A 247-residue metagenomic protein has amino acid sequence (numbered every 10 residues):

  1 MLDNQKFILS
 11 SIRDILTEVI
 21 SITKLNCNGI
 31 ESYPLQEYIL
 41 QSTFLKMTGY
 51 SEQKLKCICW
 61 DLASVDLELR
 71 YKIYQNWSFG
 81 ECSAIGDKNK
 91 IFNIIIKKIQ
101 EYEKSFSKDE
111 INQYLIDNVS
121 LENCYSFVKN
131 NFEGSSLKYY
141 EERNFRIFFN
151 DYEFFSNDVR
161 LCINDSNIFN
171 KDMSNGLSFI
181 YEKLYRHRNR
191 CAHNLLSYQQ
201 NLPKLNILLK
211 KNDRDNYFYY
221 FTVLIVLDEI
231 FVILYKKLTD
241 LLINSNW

Functional and structural regions predicted by a protein language model:
M1-L45, G49, K54-S78: Charged alpha-helical initiation segments
M1-S21, Y139-W247: Polyanionic, low-complexity intrinsically disordered segments
K6, K24, K46, K54-K56 (+12 more regions): Context-gated lysine
M47-G49, W77-I85, Y217-F221: Short, charged low-complexity intrinsically disordered segments located at boundaries of structured domains
C59-I168: Helix-loop junctions and short alpha-helical segments
